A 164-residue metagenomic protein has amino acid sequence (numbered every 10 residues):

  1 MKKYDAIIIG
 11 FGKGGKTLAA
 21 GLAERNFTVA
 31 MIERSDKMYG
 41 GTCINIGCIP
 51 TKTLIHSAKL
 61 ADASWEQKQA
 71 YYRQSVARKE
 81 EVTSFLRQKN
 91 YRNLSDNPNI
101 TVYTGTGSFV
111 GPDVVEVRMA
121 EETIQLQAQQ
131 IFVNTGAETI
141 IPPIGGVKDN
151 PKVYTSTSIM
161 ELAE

Functional and structural regions predicted by a protein language model:
M1-G12: Beta1/beta-strand and adjacent pyrophosphate-binding region of the FAD-binding site in flavoprotein oxidoreductases
K2-Y4, G21-F27, E33-E164: Glycine-rich flavin
I9, I32-E33: The conserved SAM/SAH-binding core of class I Rossmann-like methyltransferase domains, concentrating on the hydrophobic
G15-K16: N-terminal Rossmann-fold NAD(P) dinucleotide-binding loop
